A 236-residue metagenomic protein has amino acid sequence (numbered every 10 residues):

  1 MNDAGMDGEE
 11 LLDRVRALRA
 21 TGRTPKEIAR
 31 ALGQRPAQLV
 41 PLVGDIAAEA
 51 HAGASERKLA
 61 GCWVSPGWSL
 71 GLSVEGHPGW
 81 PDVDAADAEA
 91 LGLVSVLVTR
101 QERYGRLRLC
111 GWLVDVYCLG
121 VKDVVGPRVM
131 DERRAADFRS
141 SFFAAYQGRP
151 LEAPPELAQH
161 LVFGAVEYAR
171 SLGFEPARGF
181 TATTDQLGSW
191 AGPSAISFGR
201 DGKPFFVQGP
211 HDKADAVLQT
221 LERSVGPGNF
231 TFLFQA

Functional and structural regions predicted by a protein language model:
M1-A54: Alpha-helical protein-protein interaction scaffolds
A50-A236: Non-catalytic terminal/accessory regions
